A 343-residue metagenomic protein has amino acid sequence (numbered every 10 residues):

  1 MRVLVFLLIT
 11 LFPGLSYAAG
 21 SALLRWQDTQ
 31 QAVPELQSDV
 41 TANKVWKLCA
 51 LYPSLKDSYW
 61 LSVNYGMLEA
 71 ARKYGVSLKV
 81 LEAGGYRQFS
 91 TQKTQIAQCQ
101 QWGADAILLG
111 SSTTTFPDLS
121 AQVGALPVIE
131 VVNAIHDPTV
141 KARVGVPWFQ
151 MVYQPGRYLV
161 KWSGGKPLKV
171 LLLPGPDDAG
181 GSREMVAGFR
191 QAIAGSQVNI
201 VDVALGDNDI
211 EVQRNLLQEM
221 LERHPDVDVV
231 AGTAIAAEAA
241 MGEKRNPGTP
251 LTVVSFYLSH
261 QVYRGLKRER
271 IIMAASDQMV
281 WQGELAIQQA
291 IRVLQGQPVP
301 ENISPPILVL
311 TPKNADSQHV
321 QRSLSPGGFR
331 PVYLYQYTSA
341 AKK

Functional and structural regions predicted by a protein language model:
G20-T41, I193, L285-K343: Hinge/cleft segment of the Venus flytrap/periplasmic-binding protein
W26-V40, K47-G66, A70, K79-S90 (+3 more regions): Extracytoplasmic "Venus flytrap"
A32-E35, L78-W102, D202-R223, A237-A239: Structural motif
L48, M67, Y153-V203, A290 (+1 more regions): An alpha-beta-alpha
A106-A125, F189, G206-G265: Hydrophobic alpha-helical
T113-Q150, K161, S259-I272: Flexible loop/hinge segments that line or gate small-molecule binding clefts
R143-V170, Q213-R214, L258-V262, D277-Q295: Hydrophobic alpha-helical segments within soluble ligand-binding/sensing domains
L251-K313: Flexible loop/turn connectors
